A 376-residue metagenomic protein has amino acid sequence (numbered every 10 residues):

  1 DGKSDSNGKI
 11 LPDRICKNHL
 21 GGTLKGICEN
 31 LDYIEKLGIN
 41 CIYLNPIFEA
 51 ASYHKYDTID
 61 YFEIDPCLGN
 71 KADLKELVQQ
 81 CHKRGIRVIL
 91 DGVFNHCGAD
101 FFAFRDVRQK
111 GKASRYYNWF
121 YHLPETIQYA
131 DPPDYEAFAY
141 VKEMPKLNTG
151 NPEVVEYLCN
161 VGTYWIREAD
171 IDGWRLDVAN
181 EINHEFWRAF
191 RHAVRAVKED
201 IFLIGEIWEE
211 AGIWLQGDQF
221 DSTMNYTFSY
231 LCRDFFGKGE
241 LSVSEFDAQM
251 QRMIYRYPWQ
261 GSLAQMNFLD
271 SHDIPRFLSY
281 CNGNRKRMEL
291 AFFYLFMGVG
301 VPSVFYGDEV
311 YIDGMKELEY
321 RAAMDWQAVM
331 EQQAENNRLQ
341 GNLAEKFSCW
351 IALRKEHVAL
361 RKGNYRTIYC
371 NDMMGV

Functional and structural regions predicted by a protein language model:
D1, F48, D65-L68, F94 (+4 more regions): Short, flexible loop/turn elements at secondary-structure junctions
D1, I42-L44, V88-L90, W174 (+4 more regions): Hydrophobic faces of well-ordered beta-strands that scaffold small-molecule active sites in alpha/beta enzyme cores
D1-D5, I10-D13, N18-C41, Q80 (+2 more regions): Carbohydrate-interacting/catalytic domains
D1-N40, I47-E168, F190, A196 (+1 more regions): Substrate-binding/active-site clefts of carbohydrate-active enzymes
C28-G38, V78, M253-Y257, A291-G298: Short amphipathic alpha-helices and their capping/turn segments at secondary-structure boundaries
I34, L44, Y61, C81 (+9 more regions): Conserved, mostly hydrophobic/aromatic
V78-R84, H96, F101-G111, R167 (+5 more regions): Active-site-proximal helices and loops of the catalytic beta/alpha 8
W259-G283: Active-site clefts of carbohydrate-active enzymes
